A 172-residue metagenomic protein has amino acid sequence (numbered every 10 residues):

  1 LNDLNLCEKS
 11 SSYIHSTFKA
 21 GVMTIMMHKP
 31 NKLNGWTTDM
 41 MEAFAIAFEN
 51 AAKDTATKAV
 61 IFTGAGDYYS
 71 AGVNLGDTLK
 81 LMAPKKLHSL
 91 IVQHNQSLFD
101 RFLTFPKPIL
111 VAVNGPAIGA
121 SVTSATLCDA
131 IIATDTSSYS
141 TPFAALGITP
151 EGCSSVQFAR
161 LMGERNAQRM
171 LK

Functional and structural regions predicted by a protein language model:
L1-A65, D100: Conserved CoA-thioester-binding segment of acyl-CoA-metabolizing enzymes
I25, F62, N74, S124-T126: Hydrophobic/aromatic residues within transmembrane alpha-helices of multi-pass small-molecule transporters
M40-F44, I91-H94, S124: Hydrophobic alpha-helical membrane-association signature
D54, A65, L81, F105-P108: Structured helix-beta-strand junction loops
G64-R101, A117, A145-G147: Glycine- (often His-adjacent) and acidic-residue-rich active-site loop that binds/positions the CoA thioester
D100-K172: Crotonase-fold acyl-CoA enzyme core
